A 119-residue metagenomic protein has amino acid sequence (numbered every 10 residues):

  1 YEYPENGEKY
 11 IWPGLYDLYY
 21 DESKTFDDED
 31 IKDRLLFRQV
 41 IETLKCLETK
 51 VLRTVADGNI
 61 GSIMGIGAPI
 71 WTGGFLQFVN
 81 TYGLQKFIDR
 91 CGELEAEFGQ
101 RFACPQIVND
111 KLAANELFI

Functional and structural regions predicted by a protein language model:
Y1-I119: N-terminal glycine-rich phosphate-binding loop for ADP-containing cofactors
